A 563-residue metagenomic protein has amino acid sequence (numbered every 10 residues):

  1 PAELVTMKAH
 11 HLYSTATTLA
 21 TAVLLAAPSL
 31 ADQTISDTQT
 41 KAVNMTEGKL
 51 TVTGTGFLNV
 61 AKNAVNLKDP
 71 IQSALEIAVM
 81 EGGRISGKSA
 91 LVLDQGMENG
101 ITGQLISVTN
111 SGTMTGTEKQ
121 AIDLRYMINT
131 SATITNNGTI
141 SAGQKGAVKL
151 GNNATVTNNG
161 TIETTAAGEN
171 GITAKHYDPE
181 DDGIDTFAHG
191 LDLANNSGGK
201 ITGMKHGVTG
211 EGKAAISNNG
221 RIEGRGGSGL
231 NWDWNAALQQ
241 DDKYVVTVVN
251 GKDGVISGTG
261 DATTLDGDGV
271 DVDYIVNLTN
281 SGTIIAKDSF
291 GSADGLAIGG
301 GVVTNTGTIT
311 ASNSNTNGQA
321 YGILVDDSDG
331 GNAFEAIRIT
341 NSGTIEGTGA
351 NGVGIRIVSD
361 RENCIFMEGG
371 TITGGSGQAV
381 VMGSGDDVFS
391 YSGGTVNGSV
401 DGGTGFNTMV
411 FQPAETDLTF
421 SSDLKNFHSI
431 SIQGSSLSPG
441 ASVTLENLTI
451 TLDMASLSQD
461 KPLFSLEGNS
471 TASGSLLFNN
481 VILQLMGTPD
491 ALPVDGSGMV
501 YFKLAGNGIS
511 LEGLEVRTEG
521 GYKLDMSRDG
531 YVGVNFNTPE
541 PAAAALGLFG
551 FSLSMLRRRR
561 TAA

Functional and structural regions predicted by a protein language model:
L25-D32: Sec/Tat signal peptide C-region and signal peptidase I cleavage site
T34-A42, N59-P70, S86-I101, G116-M127 (+12 more regions): Extracellular beta-strand/beta-solenoid scaffold signature
T38, G48, V52-T55, P70 (+23 more regions): Solvent-exposed loop/turn tips at the surfaces of repeat/solenoid architectures
T40-M45, N63-D69, I77-V79, S89 (+16 more regions): Short, T/G/N/S-enriched strand-turn elements that build extracellular solenoid repeat scaffolds
E47, S197, G212, S217 (+8 more regions): Extracellular, beta-strand-rich repeat scaffolds characterized by small/acidic residue-biased motifs
E76-I77, E335, I365-M367, D387-G393 (+6 more regions): Extracellular beta-strand repeat scaffolds in secreted/surface proteins
E446-N535: Extracellular, surface-exposed repeat/solenoid domains
P539-R557: A short, hydrophobic C-terminal helix/tail in secreted or cell-surface proteins
